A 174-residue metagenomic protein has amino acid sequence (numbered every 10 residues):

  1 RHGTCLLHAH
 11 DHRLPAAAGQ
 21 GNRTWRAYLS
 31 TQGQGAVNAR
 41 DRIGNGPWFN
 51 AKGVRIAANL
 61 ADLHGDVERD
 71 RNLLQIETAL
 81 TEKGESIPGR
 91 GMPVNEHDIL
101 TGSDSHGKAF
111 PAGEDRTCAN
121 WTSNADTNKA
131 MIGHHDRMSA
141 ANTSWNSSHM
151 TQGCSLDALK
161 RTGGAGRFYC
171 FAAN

Functional and structural regions predicted by a protein language model:
R1-N174: Secreted/extracellular ectodomain signature
